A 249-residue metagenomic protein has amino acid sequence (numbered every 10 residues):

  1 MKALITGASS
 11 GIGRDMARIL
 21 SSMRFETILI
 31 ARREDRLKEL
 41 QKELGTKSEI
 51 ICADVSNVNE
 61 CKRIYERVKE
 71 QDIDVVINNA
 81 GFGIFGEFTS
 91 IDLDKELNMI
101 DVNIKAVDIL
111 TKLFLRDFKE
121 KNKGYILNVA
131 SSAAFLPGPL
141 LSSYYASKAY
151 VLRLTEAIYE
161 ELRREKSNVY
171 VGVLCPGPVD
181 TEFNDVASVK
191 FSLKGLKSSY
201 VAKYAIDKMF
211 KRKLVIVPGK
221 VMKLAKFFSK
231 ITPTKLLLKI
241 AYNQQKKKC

Functional and structural regions predicted by a protein language model:
S9-S10: Conserved glycine-rich cofactor-binding loop
M23-E39: Conserved glycine-rich Rossmann-like NAD(P)H-binding loop of the short-chain dehydrogenase/reductase
C52-R63, L93: The beta1-alpha1 cofactor-binding region of Rossmann-like NAD(H)/NADP(H)-dependent oxidoreductases
E87-F88, K95-I100: Substrate-binding pocket helix/loop in short-chain dehydrogenase/reductase
T111, S147: Active-site helix of classical SDR
S131: Residue(s) in the substrate-gating loop at a strand-loop-helix junction that position the organic substrate next
V173, K190-K226: C-terminal helical subdomain
